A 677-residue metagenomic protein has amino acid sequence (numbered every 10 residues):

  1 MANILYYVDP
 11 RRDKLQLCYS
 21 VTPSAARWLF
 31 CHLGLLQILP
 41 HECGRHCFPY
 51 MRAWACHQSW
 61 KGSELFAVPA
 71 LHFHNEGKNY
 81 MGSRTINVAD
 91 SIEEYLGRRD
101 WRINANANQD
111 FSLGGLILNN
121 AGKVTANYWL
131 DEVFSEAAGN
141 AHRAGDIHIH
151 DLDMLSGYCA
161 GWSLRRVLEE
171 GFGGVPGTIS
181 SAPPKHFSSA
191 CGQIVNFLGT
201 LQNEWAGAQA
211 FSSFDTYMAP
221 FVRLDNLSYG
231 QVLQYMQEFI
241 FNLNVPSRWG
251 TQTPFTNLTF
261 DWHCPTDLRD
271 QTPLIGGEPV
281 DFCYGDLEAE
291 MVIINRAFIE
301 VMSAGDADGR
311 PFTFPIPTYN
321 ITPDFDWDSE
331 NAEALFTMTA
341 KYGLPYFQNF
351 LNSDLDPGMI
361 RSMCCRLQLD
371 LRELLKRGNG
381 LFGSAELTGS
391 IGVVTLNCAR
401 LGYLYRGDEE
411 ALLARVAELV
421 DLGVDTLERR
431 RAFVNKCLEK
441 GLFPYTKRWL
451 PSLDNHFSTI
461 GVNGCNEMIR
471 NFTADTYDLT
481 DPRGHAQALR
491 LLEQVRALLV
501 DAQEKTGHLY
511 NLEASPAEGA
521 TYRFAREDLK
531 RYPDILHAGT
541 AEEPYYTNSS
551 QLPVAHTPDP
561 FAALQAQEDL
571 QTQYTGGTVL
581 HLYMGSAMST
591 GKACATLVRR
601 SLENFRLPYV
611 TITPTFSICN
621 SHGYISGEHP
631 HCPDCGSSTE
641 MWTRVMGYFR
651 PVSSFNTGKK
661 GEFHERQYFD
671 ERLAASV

Functional and structural regions predicted by a protein language model:
A2, S20-A26, A53-A55: Ala/Thr-enriched low-complexity intrinsically disordered regions
Y7-D13, E42: N-terminal, intrinsically disordered charge-dense segments
R27-L29, G44-H46, N471, E603: N-terminal leader/targeting segments
H57-D454, D475, D481-D634, S638-M641: Conserved catalytic cores of very large enzyme subunits
S452-I469, S637-S654: Conserved phosphate/anionic-ligand binding catalytic regions in large, soluble enzymes, centered on
T615-D634, E640-V677: Intrinsic, low-complexity terminal and presequence regions
